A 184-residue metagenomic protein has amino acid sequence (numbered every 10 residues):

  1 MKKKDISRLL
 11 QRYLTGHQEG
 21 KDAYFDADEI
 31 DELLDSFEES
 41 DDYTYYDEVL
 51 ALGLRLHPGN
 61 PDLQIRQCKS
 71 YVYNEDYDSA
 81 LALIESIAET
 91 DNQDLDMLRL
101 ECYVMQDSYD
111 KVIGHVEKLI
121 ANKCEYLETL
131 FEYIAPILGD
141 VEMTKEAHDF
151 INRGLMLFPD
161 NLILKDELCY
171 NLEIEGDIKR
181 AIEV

Functional and structural regions predicted by a protein language model:
E32-L33, Q67, R99, Y133-I134 (+1 more regions): Structural register within alpha-helical repeat arrays
D35-S36, S70, C102, P136-I137 (+1 more regions): Residue-level signature for tetratricopeptide repeat
E39, Y73, M105, G139-D140 (+1 more regions): Register position in tetratricopeptide repeats
G53, I84-I87, K118-L119, R153-G154 (+1 more regions): Canonical positions in the second alpha-helix
P58, T90-N92, C124-E125, P159: Short coil turns that delineate tetratricopeptide repeat
L63, L95-M97, T129-L130, L164: TPR alpha-solenoid repeat register
